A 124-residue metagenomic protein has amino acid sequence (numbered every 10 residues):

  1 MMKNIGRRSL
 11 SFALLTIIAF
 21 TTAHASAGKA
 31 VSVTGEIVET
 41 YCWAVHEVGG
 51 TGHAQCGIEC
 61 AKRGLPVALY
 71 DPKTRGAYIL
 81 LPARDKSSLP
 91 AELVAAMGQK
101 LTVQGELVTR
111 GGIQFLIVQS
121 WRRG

Functional and structural regions predicted by a protein language model:
M1-K3, F20-A27: Basic/polar N-terminal segments that are highly enriched at the extreme N-terminus, encompassing both cleavable
M2-A13: Bacterial N-terminal signal peptides that target proteins for export
I5-R7, T22, C56: Compositionally biased, low-complexity segments
S11-T21: Bacterial N-terminal signal peptides
H24-G124: OB-fold and OB-like single-stranded nucleic-acid-recognition modules and their adjacent interaction interfaces
